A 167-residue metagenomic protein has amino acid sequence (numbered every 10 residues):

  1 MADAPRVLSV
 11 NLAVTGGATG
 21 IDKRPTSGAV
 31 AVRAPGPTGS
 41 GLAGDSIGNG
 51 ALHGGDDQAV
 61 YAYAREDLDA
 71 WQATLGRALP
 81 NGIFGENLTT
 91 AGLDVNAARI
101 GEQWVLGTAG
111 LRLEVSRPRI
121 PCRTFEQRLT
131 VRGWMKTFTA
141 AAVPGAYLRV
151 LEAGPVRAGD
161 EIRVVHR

Functional and structural regions predicted by a protein language model:
M1-E126, G133: Electropositive, beta-rich accessory/interaction domains or terminal extensions that provide binding surfaces
P25, A140-P144: Short, ordered beta-strand-loop transition motifs
T90-G92, G145-E152: Short alpha-helix capping/helix-loop boundary micro-motifs
G101, A153, R157-G159: Loop/turn positions that initiate beta-strands
L106, R149-V150, D160-E161: A general structural signal for short secondary-structure boundary/capping elements
P118, L151-A153, R167: An acidic- and aromatic-residue-enriched active-site/binding cleft used to recognize and process polar
R128-A140: Short beta-strand-turn/beta-hairpin segments enriched in glycine/proline and small hydrophobics that form edge-strand
A158-R167: A hydrophobic, small-residue-rich beta->alpha segment in the mid-to-C-terminal subdomain of diverse proteins
